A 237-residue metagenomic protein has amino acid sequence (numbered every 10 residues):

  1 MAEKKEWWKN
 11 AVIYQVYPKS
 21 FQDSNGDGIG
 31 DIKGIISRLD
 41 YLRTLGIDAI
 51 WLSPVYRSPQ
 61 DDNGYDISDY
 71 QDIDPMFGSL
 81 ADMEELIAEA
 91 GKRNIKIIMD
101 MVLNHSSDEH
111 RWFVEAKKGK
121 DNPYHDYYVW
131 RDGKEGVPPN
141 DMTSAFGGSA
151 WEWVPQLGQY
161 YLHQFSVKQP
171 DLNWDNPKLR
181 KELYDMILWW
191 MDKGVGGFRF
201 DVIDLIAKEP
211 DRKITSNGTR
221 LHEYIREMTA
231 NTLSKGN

Functional and structural regions predicted by a protein language model:
A2-Y184, D192, I203-N237: Acidic/aromatic-lined carbohydrate-recognition and catalytic surfaces of CAZymes acting on diverse glycans
W190-F200: Active-site regions of oxyanion-processing enzymes, predominantly non-cytosolic
